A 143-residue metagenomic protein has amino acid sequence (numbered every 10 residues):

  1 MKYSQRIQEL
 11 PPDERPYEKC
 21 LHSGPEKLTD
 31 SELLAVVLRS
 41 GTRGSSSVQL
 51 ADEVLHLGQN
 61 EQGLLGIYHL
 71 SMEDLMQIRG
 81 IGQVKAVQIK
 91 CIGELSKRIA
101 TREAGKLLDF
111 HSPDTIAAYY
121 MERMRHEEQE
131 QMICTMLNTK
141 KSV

Functional and structural regions predicted by a protein language model:
M1-D74: Long, highly charged, low-complexity intrinsically disordered interaction regions that mediate electrostatic DNA/RNA
L33-S40, K90-E94, R98: Short, hydrophobic/amphipathic alpha-helical patches that form generic packing surfaces within helical domains
E73-D74, I78, A86: Short, charged amphipathic alpha-helical surface segments
S96-R102, N138-V143: Short, basic/glycine-rich phosphate-binding loops at helix/coil junctions that contact nucleotide phosphates
A100-A117: Long, charged amphipathic helices and adjacent flexible linkers at domain junctions
Y120-V143: Histidine/lysine/aspartate-rich catalytic loop segments that bind and position anionic ligands
